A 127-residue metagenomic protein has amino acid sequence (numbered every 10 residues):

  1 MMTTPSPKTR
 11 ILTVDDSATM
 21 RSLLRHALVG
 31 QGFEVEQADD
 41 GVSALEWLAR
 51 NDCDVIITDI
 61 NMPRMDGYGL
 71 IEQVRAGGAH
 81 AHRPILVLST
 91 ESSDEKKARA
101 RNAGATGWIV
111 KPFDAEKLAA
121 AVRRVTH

Functional and structural regions predicted by a protein language model:
K8-T19, L24-L28, I56: Conserved acidic segment of CheY-like receiver
Q37-V55: Acidic, metal-coordinating helix/loop segments flanking the phosphotransfer/catalytic sites of two-component signaling
D52-D54, A79-P84: His-Asp phosphorelay/catalytic-motif detector in bacterial-type signaling
D59, S89: Active-site residues of response regulator receiver
M62-M65: Receiver (REC) domain active-site loop signature in two-component systems and cognate sites in sensor histidine kinases
T106: Short, glycine/charged-rich "phosphate-handling" switch motifs in NTP-dependent and phosphotransfer domains
F113-V122: C-terminal output helix
